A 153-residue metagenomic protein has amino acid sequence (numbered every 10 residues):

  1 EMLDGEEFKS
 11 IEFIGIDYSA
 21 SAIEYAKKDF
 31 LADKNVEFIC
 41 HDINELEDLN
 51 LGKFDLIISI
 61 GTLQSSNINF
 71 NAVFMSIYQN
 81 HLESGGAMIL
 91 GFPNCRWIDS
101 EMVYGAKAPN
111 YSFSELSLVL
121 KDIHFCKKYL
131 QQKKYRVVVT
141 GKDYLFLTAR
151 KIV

Functional and structural regions predicted by a protein language model:
E1-L46: Class I SAM-dependent methyltransferase SAM/SAH-binding core
D4, Y78-Q79: A structural alpha-helix within SAM-dependent methyltransferase catalytic domains
N44, D48-I57: A short acidic, Gly/Pro-enriched loop at the edge of an enzyme's catalytic core that lines a small-molecule cofactor
F54-N69: A short SAM/SAH-binding and catalytic strip from SAM-dependent methyltransferases
S65-Y78, F92: A short, conserved alpha-helix within the catalytic core of class I
S84-C95: Conserved beta-strand signature within the Rossmann-like core of class I S-adenosyl-L-methionine
E101-Y129: Conserved Class I S-adenosyl-L-methionine
K128-V153: Core SAM-dependent methyltransferase catalytic element
